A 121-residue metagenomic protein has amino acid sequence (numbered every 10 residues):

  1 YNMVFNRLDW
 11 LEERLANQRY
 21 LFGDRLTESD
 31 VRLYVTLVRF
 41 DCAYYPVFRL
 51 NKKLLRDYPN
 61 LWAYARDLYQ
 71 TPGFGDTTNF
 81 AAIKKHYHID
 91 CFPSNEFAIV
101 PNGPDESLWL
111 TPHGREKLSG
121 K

Functional and structural regions predicted by a protein language model:
Y1-K121: C-terminal alpha-helical interaction module
